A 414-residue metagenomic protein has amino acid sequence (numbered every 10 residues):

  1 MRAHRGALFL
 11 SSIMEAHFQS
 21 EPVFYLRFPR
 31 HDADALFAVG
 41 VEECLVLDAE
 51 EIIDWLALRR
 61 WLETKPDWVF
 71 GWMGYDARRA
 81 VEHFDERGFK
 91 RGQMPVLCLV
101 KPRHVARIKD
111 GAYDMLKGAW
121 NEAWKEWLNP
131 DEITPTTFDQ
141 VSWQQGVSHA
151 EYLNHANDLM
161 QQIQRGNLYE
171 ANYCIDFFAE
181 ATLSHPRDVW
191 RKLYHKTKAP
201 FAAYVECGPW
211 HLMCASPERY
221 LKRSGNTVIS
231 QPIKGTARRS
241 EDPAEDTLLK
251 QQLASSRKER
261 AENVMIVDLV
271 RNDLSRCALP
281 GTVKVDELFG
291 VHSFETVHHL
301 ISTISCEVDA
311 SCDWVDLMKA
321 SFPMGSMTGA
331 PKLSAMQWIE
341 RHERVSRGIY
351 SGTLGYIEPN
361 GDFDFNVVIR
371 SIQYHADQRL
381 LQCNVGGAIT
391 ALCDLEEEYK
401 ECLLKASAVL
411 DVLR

Functional and structural regions predicted by a protein language model:
R2-R414: Extended alpha-helical targeting/anchoring segments, especially N-terminal organellar/secretory targeting helices
